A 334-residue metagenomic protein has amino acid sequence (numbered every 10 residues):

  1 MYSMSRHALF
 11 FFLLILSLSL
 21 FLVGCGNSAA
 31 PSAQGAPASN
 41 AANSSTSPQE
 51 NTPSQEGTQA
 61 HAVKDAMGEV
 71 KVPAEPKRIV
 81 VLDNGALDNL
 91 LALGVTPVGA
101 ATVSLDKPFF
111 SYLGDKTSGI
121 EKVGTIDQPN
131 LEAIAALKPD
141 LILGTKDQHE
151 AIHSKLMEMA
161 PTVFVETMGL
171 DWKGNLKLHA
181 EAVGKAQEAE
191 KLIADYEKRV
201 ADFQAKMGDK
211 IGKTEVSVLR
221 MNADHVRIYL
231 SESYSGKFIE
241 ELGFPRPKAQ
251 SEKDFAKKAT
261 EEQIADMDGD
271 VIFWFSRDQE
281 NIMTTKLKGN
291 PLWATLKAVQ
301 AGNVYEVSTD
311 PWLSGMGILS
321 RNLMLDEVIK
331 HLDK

Functional and structural regions predicted by a protein language model:
Y2-S17, V23-G85, E188-V216, D278-T284 (+3 more regions): Bacterial Sec-exported substrate-binding components of ABC uptake systems
D65-M67, V123-E132, E252-E261: Short helix-initiation/N-cap motifs at beta->coil->alpha
A86-A133: A short, structured surface patch at a secondary-structure boundary
V103-F110, R227-A256: Alpha-helical, coiled-coil/dimerization segments enriched in small aliphatic residues
K107, H149, V165-L178, T214-G236 (+1 more regions): Extracytoplasmic ligand-binding site segments that recognize negatively charged/polar headgroups
K138-L143, P161, G269-D270: Proline-aspartate-enriched helix->loop->beta-strand connector
A151, K155-N222, G315-K334: Extracytoplasmic substrate-binding proteins
D270-K334: Structured C-terminal subdomain patch of bacterial secreted/periplasmic proteins
